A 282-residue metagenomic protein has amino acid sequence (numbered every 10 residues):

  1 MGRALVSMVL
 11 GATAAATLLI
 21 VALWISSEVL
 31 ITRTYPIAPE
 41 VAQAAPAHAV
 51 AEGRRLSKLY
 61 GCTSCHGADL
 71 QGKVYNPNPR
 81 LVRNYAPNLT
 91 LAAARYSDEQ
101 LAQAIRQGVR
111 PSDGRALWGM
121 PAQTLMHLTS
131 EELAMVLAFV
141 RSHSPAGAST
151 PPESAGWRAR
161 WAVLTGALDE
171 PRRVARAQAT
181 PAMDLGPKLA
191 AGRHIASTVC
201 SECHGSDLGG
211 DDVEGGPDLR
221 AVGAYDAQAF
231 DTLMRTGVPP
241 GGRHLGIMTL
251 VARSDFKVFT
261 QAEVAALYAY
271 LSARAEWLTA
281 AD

Functional and structural regions predicted by a protein language model:
M1-H48, A104-D113, E131-P187, G237-P240 (+1 more regions): Post-cleavage N-terminal segment of exported redox proteins
Q43, R54, A68-A102, L117-T129 (+3 more regions): Gly/Gly-Pro-rich "capping" loops immediately C-terminal to redox-active cysteine motifs in periplasmic/lumenal
P46-N78, T165-R173, D184-L208: Sequence/structural segment immediately N-terminal to covalent heme-attachment motifs in c-type and related
A51, R55, P87, E99 (+9 more regions): Solvent-exposed, polar/charged alpha-helical surfaces in well-ordered, non-transmembrane soluble domains, broadly
K58-G61, G67, A94, R106-R110 (+9 more regions): Sec-exported extracytoplasmic/periplasmic mature domains
C62, A86, L117, S197-C200 (+2 more regions): Disulfide-stabilized extracellular ectodomain repeats and their linkers
Y225-A281: C-terminal functional regions that serve as terminal interaction/effector modules
